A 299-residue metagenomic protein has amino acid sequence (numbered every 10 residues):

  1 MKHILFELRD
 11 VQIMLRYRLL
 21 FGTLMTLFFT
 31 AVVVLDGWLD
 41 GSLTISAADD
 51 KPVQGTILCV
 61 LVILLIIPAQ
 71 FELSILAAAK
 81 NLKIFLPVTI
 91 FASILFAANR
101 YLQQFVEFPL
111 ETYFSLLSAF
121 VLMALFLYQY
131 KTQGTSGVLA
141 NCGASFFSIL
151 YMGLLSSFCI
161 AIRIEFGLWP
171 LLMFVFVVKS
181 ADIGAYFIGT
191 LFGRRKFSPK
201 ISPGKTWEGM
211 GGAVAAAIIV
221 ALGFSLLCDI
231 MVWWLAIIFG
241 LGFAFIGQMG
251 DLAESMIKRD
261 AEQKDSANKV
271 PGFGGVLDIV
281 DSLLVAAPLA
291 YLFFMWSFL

Functional and structural regions predicted by a protein language model:
K2-G242: Membrane-embedded alpha-helical bundles of polytopic integral membrane proteins
A213, A217-A221, S282-Y291: Hydrophobic alpha-helical transmembrane segments in multi-pass membrane proteins
E254: Acidic, glycine-rich loop-and-beta core segments that form the ion-binding/anion-interacting portion of active sites
D260-S282: Interfacial loop-to-transmembrane junctions
L292-L299: Juxtamembrane boundary at the C-terminal end of a transmembrane helix
